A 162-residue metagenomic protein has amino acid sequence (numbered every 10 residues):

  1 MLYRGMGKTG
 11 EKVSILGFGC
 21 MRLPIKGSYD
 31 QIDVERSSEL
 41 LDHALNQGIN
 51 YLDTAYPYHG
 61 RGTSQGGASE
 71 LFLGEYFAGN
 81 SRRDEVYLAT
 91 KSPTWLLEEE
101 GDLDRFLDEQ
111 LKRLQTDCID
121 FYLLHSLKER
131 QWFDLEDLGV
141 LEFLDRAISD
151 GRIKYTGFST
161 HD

Functional and structural regions predicted by a protein language model:
M1-V86, F143: N-terminal binding-site loop/beta-alpha segment at the start of enzyme catalytic domains that lines or forms
R4, R22, R82-R83, K91 (+2 more regions): Basic side chains
G17-G19, D53-A55, A89-K91, Y122-H125 (+1 more regions): A cross-family glycoside hydrolase active-site/sugar-binding cleft signature
P57-Y58, G79-E100, H125: Structural motif corresponding to the early beta-alpha repeats
T94-D162: Glycine/proline-rich, positively charged, aromatic-decorated active-site loop/lid region on the catalytic face
